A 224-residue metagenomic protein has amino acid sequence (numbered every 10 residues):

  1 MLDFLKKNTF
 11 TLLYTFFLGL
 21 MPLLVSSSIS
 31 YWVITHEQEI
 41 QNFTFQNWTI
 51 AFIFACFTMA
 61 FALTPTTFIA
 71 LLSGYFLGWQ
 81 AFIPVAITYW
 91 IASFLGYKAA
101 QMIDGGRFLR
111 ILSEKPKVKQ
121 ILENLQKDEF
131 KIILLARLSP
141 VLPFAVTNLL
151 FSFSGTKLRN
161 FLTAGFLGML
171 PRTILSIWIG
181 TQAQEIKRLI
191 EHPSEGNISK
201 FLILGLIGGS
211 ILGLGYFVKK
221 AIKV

Functional and structural regions predicted by a protein language model:
M1-F54, W90-N148, F153-T156, I186-E195 (+1 more regions): Membrane-interfacial helix-loop-helix
P22, F54-M59, P84-V85, L135-A136 (+3 more regions): Alpha-helical transmembrane segments of multi-pass integral membrane proteins
Q41, F45-T49, F61-P65, W79 (+3 more regions): Generic, well-ordered alpha-helical segments
W48-A51, A70, A81-A86, I132-I133 (+1 more regions): Alpha-helical transmembrane segments and their helix-entry boundary regions
A55-A81, V141-N148, R172-L175: Transmembrane helix boundary and interhelical junction motifs in multipass membrane proteins
F61-A62, T88, E123, S139-P140 (+2 more regions): Alpha-helical transmembrane segments of multi-pass membrane transport proteins
F76-L112, R159-G208: A small-residue-rich subset of transmembrane alpha-helices
